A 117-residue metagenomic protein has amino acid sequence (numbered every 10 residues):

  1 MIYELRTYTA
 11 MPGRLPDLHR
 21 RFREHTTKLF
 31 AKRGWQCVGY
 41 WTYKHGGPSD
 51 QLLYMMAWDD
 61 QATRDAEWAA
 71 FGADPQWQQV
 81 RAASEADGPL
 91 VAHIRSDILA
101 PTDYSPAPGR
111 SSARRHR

Functional and structural regions predicted by a protein language model:
M1-H19, H25, L29, Q36-C37 (+2 more regions): Surface-exposed interaction/gating patches
Y3-T9, G39-D74, R95-L99, R110: Short, well-ordered beta-strand segments in beta-rich or mixed alpha/beta enzyme and ligand-binding folds
R14-L15, T42-H45, A83: Intrinsically disordered, low-complexity segments enriched in polar/charged residues with Gly/Pro, especially when
D17-V38, W58-D97, H116-R117: An amphipathic, aromatic/His-enriched active-site/gating alpha helix that lines ligand/cofactor pockets
A92-H93, A100-P106: Generic structural "secondary-structure junction" signal
